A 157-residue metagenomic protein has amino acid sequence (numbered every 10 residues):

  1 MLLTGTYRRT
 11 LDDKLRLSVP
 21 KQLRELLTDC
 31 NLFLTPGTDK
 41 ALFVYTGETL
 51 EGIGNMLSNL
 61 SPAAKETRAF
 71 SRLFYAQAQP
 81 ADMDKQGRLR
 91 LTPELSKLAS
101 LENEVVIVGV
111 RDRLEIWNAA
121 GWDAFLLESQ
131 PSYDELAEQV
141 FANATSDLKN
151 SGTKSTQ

Functional and structural regions predicted by a protein language model:
M1-R9, D13-R16, Q22-A81, K85-Q86 (+1 more regions): Flexible "stalk/tail and boundary" regions
